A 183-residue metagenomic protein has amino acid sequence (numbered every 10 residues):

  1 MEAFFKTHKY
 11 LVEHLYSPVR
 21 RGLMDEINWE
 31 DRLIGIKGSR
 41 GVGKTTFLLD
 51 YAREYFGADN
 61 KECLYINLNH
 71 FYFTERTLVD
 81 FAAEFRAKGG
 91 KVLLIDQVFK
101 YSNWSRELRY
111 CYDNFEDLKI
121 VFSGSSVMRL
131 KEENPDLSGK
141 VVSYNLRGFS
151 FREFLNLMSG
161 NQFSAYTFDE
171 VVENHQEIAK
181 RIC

Functional and structural regions predicted by a protein language model:
E2, K6-V12, S125, E132-C183: Interdomain motor-coupling "hinge/lid" segment immediately C-terminal to the ATP-binding subdomain of NTP-driven enzymes
L11-W29: Pre-Walker A adenine-sensing motif
I36: Hydrophobic anchor at the beta1->P-loop junction of P-loop NTPases
R40-G41: Walker A (P-loop) phosphate-binding loop of P-loop NTPases
K44-T45: Conserved lysine of the Walker
N60-V92: Short glycine-rich substrate-engagement loop in P-loop NTPases that contacts/grips substrate
R86-W104: Conserved P-loop NTPase "ATPase switch" module shared by AAA+ and STAND
K119-S125: Structural recognition of the conserved hydrophobic beta-strand(s) that form the central parallel beta-sheet of P-loop
